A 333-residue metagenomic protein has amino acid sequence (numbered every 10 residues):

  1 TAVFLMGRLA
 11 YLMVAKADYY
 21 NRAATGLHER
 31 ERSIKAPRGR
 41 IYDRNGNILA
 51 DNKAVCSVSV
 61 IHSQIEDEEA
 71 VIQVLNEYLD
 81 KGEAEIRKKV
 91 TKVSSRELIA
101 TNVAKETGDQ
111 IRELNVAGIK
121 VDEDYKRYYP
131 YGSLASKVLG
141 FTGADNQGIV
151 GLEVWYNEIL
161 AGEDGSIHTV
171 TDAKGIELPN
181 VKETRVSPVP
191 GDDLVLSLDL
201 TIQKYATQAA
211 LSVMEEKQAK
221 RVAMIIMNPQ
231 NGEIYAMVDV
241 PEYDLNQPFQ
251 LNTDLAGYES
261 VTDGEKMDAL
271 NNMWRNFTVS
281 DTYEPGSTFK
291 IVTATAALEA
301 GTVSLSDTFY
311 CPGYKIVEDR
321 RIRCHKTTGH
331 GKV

Functional and structural regions predicted by a protein language model:
T1-L255, T282, S304-L305, Y310: Periplasmic/cell-envelope proteins involved in peptidoglycan metabolism and beta-lactam response
R40, F141, S287, H330-K332: Gly/Ser/Thr-rich helix-start
G148, L198, R275, D281 (+2 more regions): Residue-level signature of the cytosolic catalytic core of signaling kinases
P229, A294-T295: Substrate-binding cleft of carbohydrate-active enzyme catalytic domains
N252-S280: Surface-exposed acidic, glycine/proline-enriched linker/cap segments that occur as 15-30-residue helix-coil
W274, S304-S306, Y310-V333: Conserved catalytic neighborhood of penicillin-recognizing serine enzymes
G286-A294: Active/ligand-binding-proximal structured segments within catalytic/core domains that scaffold catalytic residues
T295-T302: Alpha-helical support elements that line or immediately flank enzyme active sites and cofactor-binding pockets
